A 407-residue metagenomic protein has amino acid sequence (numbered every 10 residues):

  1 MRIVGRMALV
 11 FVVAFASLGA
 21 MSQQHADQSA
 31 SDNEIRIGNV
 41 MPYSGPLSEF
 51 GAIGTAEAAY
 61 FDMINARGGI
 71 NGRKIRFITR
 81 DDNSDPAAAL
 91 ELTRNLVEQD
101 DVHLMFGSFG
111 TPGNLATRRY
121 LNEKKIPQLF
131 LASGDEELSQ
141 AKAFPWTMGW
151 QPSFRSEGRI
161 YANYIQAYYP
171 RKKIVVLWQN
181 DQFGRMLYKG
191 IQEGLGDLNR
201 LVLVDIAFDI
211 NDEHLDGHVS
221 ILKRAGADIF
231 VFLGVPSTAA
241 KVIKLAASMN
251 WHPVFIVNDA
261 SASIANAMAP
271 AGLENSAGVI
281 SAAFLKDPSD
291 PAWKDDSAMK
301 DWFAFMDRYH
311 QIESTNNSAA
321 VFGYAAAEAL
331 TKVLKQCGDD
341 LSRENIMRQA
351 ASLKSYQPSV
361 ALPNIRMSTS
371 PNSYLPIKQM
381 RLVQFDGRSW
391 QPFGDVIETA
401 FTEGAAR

Functional and structural regions predicted by a protein language model:
M1-R36, G404-R407: Short, low-complexity disordered leader/linker segments with a strong preference for bacterial N-terminal type II
Q24-A26, A30, E34, E49-T55 (+4 more regions): Beta-alpha junction/loop-to-helix N-cap segments that form part of ligand/metal-binding clefts
A30, I35-A58, R80-A87, F109-G110 (+3 more regions): Extracytoplasmic "Venus flytrap"
D82, L129, E136-S139, I210-N211 (+3 more regions): Venus flytrap/periplasmic-binding-protein-like
A88-E91, E136-E137, P145-W251, A292-D295: Extracellular/periplasmic Venus flytrap/periplasmic-binding protein
L96-F109, L129-L131, K173-W178, G226-P236 (+3 more regions): Periplasmic-binding protein-like
A246-G323, V396-E403: Extracellular/periplasmic periplasmic-binding protein-like sensory domains
R308-V321, T331-P392: Segments of small-molecule ligand-sensing domains
